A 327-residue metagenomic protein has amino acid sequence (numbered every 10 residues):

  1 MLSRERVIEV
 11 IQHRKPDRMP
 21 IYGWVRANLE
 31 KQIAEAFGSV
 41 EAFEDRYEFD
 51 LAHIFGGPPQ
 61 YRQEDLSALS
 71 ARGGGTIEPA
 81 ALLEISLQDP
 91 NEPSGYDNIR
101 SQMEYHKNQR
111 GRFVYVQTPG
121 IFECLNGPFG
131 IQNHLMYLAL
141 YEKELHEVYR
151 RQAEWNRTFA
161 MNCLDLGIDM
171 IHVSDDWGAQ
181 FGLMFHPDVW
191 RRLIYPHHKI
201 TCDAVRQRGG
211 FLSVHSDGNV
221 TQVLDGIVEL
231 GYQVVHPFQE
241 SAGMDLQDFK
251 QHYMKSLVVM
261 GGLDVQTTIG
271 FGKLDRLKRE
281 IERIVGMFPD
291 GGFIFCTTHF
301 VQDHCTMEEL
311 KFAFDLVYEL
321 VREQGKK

Functional and structural regions predicted by a protein language model:
M1-K327: Catalytic cores of TIM-barrel enzymes
